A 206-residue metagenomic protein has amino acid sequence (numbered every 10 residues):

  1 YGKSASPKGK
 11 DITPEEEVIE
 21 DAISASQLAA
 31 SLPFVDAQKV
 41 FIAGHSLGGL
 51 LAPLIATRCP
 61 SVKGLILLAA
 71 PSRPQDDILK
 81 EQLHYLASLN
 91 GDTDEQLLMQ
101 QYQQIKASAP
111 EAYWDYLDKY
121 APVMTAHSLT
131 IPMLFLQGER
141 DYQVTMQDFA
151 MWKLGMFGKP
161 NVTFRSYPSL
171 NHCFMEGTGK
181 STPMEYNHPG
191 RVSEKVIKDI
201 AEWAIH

Functional and structural regions predicted by a protein language model:
D11-P33: Alpha/beta-hydrolase active-site loop
F34-S46: Alpha/beta-hydrolase fold nucleophile elbow
G49-P60: Short glycine-enriched nucleophile-adjacent loop and the immediately C-terminal alpha-helix near the catalytic center
R58-K106: Hydrolase active-site cap/lid region
L129, F135-Q137: Short beta-strand/loop motif that positions the catalytic acidic residue of the alpha/beta-hydrolase fold
I131, V144-G155: Short alpha-helix in the alpha/beta-hydrolase fold that links the catalytic acid
R140-V144, H172: Acidic catalytic loop of the alpha/beta-hydrolase fold
G179-H206: Catalytic active-site module of serine/aspartate enzymes centered on a nucleophile-bearing elbow/loop
